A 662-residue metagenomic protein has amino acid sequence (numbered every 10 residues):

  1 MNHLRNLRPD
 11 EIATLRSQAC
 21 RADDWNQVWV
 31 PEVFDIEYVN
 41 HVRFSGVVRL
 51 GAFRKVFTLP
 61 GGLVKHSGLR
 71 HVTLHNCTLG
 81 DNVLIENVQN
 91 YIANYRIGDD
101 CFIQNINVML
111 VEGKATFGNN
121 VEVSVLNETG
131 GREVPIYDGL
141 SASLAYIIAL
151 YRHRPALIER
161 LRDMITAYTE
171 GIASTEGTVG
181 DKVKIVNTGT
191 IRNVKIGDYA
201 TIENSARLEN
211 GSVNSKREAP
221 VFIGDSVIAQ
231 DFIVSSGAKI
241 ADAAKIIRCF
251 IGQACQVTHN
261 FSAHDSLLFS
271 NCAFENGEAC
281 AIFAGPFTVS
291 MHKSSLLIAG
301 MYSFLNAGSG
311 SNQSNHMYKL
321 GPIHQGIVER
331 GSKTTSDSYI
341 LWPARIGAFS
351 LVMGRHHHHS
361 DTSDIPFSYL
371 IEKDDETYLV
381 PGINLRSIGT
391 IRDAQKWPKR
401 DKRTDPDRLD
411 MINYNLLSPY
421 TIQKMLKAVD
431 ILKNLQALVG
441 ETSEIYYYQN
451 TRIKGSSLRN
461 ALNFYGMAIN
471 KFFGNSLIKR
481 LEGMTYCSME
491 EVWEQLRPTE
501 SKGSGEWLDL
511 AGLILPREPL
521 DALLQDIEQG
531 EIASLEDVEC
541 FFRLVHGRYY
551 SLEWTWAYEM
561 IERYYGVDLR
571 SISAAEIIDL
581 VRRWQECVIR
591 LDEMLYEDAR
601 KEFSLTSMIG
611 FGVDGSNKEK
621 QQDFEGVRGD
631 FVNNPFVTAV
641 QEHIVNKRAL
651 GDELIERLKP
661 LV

Functional and structural regions predicted by a protein language model:
M1-L7: Intrinsically disordered, low-structural-confidence terminal and linker regions
T14-A22, V30-F53, F57-L69, T78 (+6 more regions): Glycine-rich hexapeptide-repeat left-handed beta-helix
G68-R70, L74-G80, L84-D163, S174 (+5 more regions): Phosphate-/polyanion-interacting regions in eukaryotic proteins
Y168-T169, K184: Short acidic-aromatic active-site loops that bind/stabilize oxyanions
E176-G177, S332: Short linear interaction motifs
V179, V183-I202, R207-E218, S226-V227: Core alpha-helical transmembrane segments of integral membrane proteins
K373-V662: Long, compositionally biased intrinsically disordered regions
